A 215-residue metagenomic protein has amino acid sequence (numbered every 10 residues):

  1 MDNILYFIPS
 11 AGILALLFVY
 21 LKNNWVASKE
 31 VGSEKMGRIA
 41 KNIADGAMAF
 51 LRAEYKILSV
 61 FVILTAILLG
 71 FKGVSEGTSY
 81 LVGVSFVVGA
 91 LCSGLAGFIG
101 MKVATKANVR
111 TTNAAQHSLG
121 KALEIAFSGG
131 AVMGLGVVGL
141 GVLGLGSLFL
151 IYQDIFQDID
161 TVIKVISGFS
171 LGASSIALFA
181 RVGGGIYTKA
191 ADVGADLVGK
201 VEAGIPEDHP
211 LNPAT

Functional and structural regions predicted by a protein language model:
M1-T215: Hydrophobic, small-residue-rich transmembrane alpha-helices and their short perimembrane loops in multi-pass membrane
